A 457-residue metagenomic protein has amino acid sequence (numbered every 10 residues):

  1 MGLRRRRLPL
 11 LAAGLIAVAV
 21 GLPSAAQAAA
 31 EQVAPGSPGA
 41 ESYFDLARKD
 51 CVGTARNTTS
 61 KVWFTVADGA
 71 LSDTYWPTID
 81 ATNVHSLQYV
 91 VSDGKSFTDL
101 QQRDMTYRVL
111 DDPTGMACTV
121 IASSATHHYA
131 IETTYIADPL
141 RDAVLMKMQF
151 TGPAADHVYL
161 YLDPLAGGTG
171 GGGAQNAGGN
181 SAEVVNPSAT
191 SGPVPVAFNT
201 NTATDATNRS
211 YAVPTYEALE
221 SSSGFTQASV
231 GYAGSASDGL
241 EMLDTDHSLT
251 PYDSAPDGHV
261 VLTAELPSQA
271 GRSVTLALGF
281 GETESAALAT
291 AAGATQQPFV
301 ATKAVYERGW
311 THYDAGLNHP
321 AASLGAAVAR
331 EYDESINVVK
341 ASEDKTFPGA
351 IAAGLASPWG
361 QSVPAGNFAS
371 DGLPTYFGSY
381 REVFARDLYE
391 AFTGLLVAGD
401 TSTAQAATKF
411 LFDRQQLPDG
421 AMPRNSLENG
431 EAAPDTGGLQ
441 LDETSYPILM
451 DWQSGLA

Functional and structural regions predicted by a protein language model:
G2-A29: Secretory targeting and sorting signals
A25-A28, A264-E265, D451-A457: Short, intrinsically disordered, charge-balanced linker/junction segments flanking boundaries in proteins
A28-F97, G115, Y159: Beta-strand-rich N-terminal accessory domains
A29-G39, D112, T126-A130, D138-S379 (+1 more regions): Acidic/polar, glycine-enriched structural segments that form the non-catalytic walls/loops of the carbohydrate-binding
C51-A55, V66, Y75-W76, Y313-A327 (+3 more regions): Solvent-exposed loop and edge beta-strand segments that line ligand/cofactor-binding and catalytic clefts
T59, P139-A143, R386, D442-E443: Short, solvent-exposed loop/turn segments at the edges of secondary structure
D80-V84, V91-Y135, P139-R141: Non-catalytic C-terminal accessory modules of carbohydrate-active enzymes
T151-G152, G173-T202, Y306, T375-A457: Aromatic-rich carbohydrate-recognition surfaces in CAZymes
